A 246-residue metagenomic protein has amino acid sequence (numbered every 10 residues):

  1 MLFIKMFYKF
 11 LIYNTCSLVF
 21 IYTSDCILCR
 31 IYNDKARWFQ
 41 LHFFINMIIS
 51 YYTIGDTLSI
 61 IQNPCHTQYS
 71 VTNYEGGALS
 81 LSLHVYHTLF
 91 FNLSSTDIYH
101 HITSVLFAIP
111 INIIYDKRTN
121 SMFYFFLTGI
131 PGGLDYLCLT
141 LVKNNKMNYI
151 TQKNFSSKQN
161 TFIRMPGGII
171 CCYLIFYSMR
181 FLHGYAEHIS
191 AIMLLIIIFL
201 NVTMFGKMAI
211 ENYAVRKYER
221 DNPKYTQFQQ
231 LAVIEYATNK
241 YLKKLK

Functional and structural regions predicted by a protein language model:
M1-S95, S190-K246: N-terminal signal-anchor/initial transmembrane insertion module of eukaryotic multi-pass membrane proteins
W38-E187, Y213-R216, P223: Multipass alpha-helical transmembrane domains of eukaryotic endomembrane proteins
